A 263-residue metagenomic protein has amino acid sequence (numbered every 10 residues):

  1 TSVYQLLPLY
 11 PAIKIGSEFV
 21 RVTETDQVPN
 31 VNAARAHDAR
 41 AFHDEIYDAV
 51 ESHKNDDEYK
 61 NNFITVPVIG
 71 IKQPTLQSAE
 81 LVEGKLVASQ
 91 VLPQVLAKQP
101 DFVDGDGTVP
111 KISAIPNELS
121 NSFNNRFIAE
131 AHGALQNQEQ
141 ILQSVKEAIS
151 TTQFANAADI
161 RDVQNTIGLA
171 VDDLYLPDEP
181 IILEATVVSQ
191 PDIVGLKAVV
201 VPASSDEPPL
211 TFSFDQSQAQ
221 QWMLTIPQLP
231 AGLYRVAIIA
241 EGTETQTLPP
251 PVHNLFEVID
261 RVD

Functional and structural regions predicted by a protein language model:
T1-R161: Helical cap/lid subdomain of alpha/beta-hydrolase-fold lipid enzymes that gates access to the catalytic pocket
I149-I182, V188, R261-D263: Short, compositionally biased P/S/T/A/G/V-rich stretches that sit at domain boundaries
T186-D192, P202: Extracellular acidic, Ser/Thr/Pro-rich low-complexity tracts
V199-P209, E241-T243: Change "in extracellular beta-sheet-rich domains … of secreted and cell-surface proteins" to "in beta-sheet-rich domains
D215-T225: Aromatic sugar-binding surface patches on proteins that engage polysaccharides or sugar-phosphate polymers
I226-L233: Surface-exposed, short loops/turns at beta-strand junctions within beta-sandwich domains
R235-I239: Extracellular recognition modules
T243-D263: Short beta-strand elements
